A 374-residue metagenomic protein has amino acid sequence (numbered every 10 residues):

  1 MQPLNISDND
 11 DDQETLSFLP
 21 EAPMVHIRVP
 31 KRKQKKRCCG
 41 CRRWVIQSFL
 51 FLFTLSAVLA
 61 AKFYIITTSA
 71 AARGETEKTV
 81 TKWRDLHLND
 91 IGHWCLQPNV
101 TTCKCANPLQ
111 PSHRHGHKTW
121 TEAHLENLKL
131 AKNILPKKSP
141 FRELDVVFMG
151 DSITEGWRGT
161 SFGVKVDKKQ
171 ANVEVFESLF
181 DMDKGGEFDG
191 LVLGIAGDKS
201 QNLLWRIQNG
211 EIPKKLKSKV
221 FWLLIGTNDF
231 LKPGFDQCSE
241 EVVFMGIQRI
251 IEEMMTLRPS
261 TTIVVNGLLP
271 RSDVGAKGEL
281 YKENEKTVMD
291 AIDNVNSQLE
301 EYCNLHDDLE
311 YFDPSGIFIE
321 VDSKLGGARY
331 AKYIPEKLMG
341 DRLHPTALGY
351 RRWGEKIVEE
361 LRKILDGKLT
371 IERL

Functional and structural regions predicted by a protein language model:
P3-M149, I153-E174, I364-L374: N-terminal secretory targeting modules
T102-E252, T256, S272, K277 (+1 more regions): Conserved SGNH/GDSL esterase-like catalytic core that processes O-acyl groups on lipids and polysaccharides
G185-E187, E253-I263, Q298-F312: A structural motif corresponding to the C-terminal end of an alpha-helix and its immediate exit/capping segment
V192-G194, G267, D313: Residue-level recognition of beta-strand->loop/alpha-helix junctions
I212, F230, I263, D308-Y311 (+1 more regions): Secondary-structure boundary/capping residues
L224, V264-G267: Alpha/beta-hydrolase-fold catalytic nucleophile elbow
P270-L374: Catalytic His-Asp segment of secreted/periplasmic serine-dependent ester chemistry enzymes
